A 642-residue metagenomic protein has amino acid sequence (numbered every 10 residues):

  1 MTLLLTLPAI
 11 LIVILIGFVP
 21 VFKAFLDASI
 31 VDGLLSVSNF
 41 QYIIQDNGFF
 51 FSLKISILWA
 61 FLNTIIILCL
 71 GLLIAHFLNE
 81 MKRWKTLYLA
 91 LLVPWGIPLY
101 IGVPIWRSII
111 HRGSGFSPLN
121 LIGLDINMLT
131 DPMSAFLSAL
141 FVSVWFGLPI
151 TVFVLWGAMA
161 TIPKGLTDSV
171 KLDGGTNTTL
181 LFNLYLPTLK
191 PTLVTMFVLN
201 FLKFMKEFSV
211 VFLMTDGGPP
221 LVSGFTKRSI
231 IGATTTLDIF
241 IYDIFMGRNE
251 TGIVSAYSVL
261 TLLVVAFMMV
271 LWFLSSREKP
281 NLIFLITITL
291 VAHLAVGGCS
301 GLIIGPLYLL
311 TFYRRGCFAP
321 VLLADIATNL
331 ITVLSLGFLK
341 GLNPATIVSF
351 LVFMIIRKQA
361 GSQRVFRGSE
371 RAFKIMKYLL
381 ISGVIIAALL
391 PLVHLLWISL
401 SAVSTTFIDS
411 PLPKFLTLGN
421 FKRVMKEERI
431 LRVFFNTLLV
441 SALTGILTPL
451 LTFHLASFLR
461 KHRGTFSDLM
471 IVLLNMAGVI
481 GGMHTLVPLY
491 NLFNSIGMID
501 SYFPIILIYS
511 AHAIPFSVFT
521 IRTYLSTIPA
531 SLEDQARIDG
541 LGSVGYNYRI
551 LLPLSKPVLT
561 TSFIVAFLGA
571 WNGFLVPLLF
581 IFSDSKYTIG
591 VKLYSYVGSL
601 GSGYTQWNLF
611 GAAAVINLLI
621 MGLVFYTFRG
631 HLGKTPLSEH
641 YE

Functional and structural regions predicted by a protein language model:
T2-P280, A292, G305, T311-F312 (+3 more regions): A structural signal for multi-pass alpha-helical bundles of membrane permease subunits that mediate small-molecule
T151, C299-S300, P344-F350, M483-L486: Transmembrane helix boundary and interhelical junction motifs in multipass membrane proteins
K279, R314-V321, K358-S362: Membrane-interface junctions at the ends of membrane-embedded or membrane-associated helices
F284-A292: Disulfide-bonded cysteine-rich modules in secreted/extracellular proteins, activating on the conserved Cys frameworks
H293-L302, L339-N343: Transmembrane helix interruption/hinge and helix-loop junction motifs
S300-I303, Y313-G316: Extended, hydrophobic alpha-helical membrane-active domains that insert into or remodel lipid bilayers
L307, I331, S335-R357: Membrane-embedded alpha-helical segments of integral membrane proteins
A360-E370: Membrane-interfacial, low-structure loops and terminal tails that flank and connect transmembrane helices in multi-pass
